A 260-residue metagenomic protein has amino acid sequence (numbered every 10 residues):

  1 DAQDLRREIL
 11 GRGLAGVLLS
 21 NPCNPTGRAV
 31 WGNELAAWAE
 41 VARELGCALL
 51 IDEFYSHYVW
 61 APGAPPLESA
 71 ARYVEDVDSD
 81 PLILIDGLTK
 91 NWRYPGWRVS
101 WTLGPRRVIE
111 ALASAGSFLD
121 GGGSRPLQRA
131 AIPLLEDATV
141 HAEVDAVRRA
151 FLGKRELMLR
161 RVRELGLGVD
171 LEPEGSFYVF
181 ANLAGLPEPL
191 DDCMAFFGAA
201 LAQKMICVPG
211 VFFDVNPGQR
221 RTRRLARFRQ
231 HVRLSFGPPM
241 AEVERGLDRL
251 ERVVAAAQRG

Functional and structural regions predicted by a protein language model:
D1-G260: PLP-dependent class I/II
